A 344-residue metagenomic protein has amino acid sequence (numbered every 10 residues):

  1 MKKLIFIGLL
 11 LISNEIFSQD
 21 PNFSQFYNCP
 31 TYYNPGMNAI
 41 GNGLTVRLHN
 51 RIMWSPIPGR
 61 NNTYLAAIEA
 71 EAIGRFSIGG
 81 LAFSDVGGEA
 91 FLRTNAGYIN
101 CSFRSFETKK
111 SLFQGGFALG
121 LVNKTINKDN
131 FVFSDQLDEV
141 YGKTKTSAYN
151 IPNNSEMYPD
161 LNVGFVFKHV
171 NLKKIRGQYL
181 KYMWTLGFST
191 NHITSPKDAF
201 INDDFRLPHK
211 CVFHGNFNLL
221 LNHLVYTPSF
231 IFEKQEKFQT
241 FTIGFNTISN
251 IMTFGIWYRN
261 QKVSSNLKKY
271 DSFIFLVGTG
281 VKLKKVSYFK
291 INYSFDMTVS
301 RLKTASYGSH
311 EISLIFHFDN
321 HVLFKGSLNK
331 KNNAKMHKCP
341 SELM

Functional and structural regions predicted by a protein language model:
M1-K2, V46: Short, intrinsically disordered low-complexity segments
K3-S13: Sec-dependent N-terminal signal peptides
N14-S18: Sec/Tat signal peptide C-region and signal peptidase I cleavage site
Q19-M344: Subset of outer-membrane beta-barrel
